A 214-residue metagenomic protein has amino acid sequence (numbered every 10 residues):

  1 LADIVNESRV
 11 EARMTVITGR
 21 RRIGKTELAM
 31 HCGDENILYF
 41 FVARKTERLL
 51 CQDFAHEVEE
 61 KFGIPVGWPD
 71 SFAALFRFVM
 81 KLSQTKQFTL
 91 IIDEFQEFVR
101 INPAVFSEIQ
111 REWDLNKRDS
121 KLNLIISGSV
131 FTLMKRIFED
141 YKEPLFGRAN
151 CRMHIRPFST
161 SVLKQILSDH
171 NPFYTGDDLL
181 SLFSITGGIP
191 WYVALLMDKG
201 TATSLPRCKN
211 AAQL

Functional and structural regions predicted by a protein language model:
L1-L214: Phosphate-binding site recognition
